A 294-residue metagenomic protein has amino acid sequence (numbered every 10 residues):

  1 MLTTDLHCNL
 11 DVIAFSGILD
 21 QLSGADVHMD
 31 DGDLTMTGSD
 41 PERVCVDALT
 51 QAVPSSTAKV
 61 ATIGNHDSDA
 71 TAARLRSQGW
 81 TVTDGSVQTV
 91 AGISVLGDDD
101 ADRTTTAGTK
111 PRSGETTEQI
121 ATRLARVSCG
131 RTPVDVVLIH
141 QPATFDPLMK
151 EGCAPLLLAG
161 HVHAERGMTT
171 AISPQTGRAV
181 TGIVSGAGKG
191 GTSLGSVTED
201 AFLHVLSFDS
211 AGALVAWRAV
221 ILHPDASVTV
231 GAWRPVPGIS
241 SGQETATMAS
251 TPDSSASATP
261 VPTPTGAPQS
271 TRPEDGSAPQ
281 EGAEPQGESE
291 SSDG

Functional and structural regions predicted by a protein language model:
L2-V12, T35-D40, T104-E115, G191-S196: Acidic/histidine-rich helix-loop elements that form or flank divalent-metal/phosphate-binding sites at the catalytic
T3, C8-Q88: Core catalytic region of metal-dependent phosphoesterases/phosphodiesterases, especially metallo-beta-lactamase-like
T4-C8, G32-L34, N65-H66, D99-A101 (+3 more regions): Active-site metal-binding loops of divalent metal-dependent hydrolases
Q21-G24, S94-L96, A101-R178: His/acidic metal-ligating clusters that form di-metal
T37-D40, V44-V46, D69-A73, T105-T106 (+3 more regions): Extracytoplasmic/secreted cell-surface and envelope-processing proteins
L49-A61, Q141-M248: Conserved beta-sheet core of the metallophosphoesterase superfamily
F208-G294: A short C-terminal boundary segment appended to hydrolase-like catalytic domains
